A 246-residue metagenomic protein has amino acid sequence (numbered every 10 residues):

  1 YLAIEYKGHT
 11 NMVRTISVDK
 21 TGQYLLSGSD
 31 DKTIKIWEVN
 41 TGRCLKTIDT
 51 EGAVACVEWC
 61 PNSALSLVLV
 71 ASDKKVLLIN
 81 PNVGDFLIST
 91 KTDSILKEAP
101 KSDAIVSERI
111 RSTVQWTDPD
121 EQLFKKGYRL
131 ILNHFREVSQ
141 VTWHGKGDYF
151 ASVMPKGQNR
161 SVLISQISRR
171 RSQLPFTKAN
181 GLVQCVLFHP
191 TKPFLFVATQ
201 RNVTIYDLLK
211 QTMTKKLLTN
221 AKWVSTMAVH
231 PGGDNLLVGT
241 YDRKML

Functional and structural regions predicted by a protein language model:
Y1-K20, Y24, S29-L246: WD40-repeat beta-propeller superdomains and closely related acidic/aromatic-rich repeat-like regions
